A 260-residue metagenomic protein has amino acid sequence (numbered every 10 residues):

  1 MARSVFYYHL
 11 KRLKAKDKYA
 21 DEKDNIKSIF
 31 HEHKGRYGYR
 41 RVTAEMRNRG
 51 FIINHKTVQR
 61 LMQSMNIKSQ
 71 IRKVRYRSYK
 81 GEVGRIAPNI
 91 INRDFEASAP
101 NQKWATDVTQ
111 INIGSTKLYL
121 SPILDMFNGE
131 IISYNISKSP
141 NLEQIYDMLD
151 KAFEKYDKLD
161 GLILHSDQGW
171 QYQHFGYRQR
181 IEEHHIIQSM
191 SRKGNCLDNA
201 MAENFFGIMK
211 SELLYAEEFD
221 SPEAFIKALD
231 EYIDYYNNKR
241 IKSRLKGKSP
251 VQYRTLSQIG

Functional and structural regions predicted by a protein language model:
M1-V5, D21, Q144, M148 (+6 more regions): Generic alpha-helical secondary structure signal
S4-A99, N195, V251-S257: Basic, flexible linker segments flanking DNA-binding modules in nucleic acid-interacting mobile-element proteins
F6, I26, V42, V58 (+13 more regions): Mobile genetic element proteins and their domesticated derivatives, centered on retroelements and DNA transposons
Y8, E130-Y134, Q188-S191, Y215-A216: Short small-residue beta-strand/loop micro-motif enriched in glycine and branched aliphatics
K80-E82, S166-Q168, H174-F175, M190-K210 (+2 more regions): RNase H-like two-metal-ion nuclease catalytic core shared by retroviral integrases and related mobile-element nucleases
A97-I132, K138-P140: An active-site-proximal beta-strand-loop segment
T116, N135-D157: Active-site beta-loop-alpha junctions of metal-dependent nucleic acid enzymes, especially the RNase H-like/DDE
E182-I186, I208-G260: C-terminal domain-tail junction helix/linker
